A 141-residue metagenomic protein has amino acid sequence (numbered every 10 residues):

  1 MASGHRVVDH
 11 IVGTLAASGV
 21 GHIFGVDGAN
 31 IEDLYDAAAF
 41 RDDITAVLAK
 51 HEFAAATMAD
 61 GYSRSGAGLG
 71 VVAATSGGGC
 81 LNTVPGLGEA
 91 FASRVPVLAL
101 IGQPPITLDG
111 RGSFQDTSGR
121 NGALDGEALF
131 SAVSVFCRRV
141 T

Functional and structural regions predicted by a protein language model:
M1-T141: N-terminal alpha/beta PP-like core and its mobile active-site loop of ThDP/TPP-dependent enzymes
